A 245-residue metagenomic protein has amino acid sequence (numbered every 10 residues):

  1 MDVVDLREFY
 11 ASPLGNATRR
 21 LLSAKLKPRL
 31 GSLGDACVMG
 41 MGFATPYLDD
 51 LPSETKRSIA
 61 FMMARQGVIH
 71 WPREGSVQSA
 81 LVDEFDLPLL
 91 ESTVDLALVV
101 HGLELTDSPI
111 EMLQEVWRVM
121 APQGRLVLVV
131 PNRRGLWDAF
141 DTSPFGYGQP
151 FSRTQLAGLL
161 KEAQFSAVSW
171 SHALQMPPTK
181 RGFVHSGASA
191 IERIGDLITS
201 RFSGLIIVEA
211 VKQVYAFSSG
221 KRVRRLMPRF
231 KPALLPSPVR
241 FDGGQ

Functional and structural regions predicted by a protein language model:
M1-S32: Class I SAM-dependent methyltransferase Rossmann-like catalytic core, especially the SAM/SAH-binding loop
A24, P28-L87: Class I SAM-dependent methyltransferase SAM/SAH-binding core
A97-L98: Hydrophobic beta-strand segment of the Class I
I110-R125: A short glycine-rich, Lys/Arg-flanked "PGG" loop and its adjoining helix->strand segment in the class I
V130-Y147: Short, glycine-/aromatic-enriched active-site segment of Class I SAM-dependent methyltransferases
G146-L174, I206: Short alpha-helix
V168-R193, R201-S203: Conserved catalytic loop of SAM-dependent methyltransferase domains
E192-Q245: C-terminal lobe and adjacent flexible extensions of AdoMet/dcAdoMet transferase-like proteins
